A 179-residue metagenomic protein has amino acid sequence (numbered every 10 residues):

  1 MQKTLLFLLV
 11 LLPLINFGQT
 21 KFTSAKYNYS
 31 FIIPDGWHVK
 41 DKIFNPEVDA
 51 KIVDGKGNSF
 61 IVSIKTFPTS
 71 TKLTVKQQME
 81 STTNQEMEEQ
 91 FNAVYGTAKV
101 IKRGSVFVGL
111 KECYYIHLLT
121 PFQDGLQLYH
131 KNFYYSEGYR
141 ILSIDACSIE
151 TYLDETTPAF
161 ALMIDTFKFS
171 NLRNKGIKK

Functional and structural regions predicted by a protein language model:
K3-G18: Sec-dependent N-terminal signal peptides
Q19-E47: N-terminal "mature-domain start" segment
K26, D35-W37, G104, T120-F122 (+1 more regions): Short, well-ordered turn and helix-capping elements at secondary-structure junctions
N28, Q77-T82, E150, D154-P158: Soluble non-cytosolic domains of exported or imported proteins
P34, E80, N84, E88 (+1 more regions): Extracytoplasmic/secreted envelope proteins and their assembly/folding machinery, especially bacterial periplasmic
W37-V39, I141-K179: Surface-exposed amphipathic alpha-helical segments
I43-S136, I141-S143: Conserved polar/disulfide-associated segments of primarily extracytoplasmic proteins
